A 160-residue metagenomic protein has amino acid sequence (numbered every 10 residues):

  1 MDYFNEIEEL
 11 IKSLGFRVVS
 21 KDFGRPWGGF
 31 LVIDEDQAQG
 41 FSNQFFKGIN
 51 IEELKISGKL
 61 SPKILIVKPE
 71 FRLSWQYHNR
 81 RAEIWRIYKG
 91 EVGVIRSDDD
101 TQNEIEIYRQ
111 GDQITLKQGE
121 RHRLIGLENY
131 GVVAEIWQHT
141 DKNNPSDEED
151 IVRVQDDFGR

Functional and structural regions predicted by a protein language model:
M1-L60, I151-R160: A short, N-terminal "cap"/entry segment at the start of jelly-roll beta-barrel domains of the cupin/DSBH fold
P62-I66, I84, I105, Q113-T115: Conserved hydrophobic/aromatic beta-strand scaffold that supports enzyme active sites
P69, N79-D99: Glycine- and acidic-residue-biased ligand/ion/polar-headgroup-sensing regions
E91, Q113, R121, Y130-V132: Structural motif
D98-H122: Short acidic-glycine-tyrosine-enriched beta hairpin
R123-R160: Double-stranded beta-helix
